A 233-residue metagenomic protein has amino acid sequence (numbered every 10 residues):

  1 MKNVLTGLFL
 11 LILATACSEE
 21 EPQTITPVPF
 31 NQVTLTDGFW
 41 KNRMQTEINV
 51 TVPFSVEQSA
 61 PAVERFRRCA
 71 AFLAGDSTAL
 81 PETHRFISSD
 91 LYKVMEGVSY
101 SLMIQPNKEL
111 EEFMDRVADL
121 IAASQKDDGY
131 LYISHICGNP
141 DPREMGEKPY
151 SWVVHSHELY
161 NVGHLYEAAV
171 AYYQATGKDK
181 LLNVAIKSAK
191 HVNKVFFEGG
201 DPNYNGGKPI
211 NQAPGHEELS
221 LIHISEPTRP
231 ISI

Functional and structural regions predicted by a protein language model:
K2-L10: Sec-dependent signal peptide recognition, specifically the positively charged N-region followed immediately by
T15-A16: C-terminal motif of bacterial Sec signal peptides marking the signal peptidase cleavage site
E19-D90, E111-G146: Low-complexity, Ser/Thr/Pro/Gly-enriched N-terminal "stalk/linker" regions
F39, T46, V50, Y100 (+5 more regions): Alpha-helical scaffold segments in carbohydrate-active enzymes
I87-I104, D115-L120, G163-Q174: Non-membrane alpha-helical segments in proteins
E144-L221: A conserved hydrophobic secondary-structure block that centers on an alpha-helix together with its immediately flanking
I222-I233: Single conserved hydrophobic/aromatic residue that forms the stacking wall/gate of nucleotide- or nucleobase-binding
